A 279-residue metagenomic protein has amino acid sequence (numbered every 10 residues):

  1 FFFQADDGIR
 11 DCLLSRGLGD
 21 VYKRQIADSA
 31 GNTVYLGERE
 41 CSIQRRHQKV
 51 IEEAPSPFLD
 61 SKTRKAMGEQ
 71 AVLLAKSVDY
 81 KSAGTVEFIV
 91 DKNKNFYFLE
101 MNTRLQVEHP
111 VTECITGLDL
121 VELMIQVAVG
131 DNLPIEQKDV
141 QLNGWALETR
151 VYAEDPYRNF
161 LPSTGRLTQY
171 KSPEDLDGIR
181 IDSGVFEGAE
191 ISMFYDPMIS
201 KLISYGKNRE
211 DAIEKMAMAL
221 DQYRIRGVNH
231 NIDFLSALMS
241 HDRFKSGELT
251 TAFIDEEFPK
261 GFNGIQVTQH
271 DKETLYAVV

Functional and structural regions predicted by a protein language model:
F1-Y22: Single conserved hydrophobic/aromatic residue that forms the stacking wall/gate of nucleotide- or nucleobase-binding
D11, S56, D60, H109 (+2 more regions): Alpha-helix N-cap/helix-initiation motif
S15, D60-R64, L118, G206: Short, solvent-exposed loop/helix junctions and linker helices that flank or host conserved functional motifs
R16-E52, G68-F98, N102-E108, R158: Phosphate-binding core of ATP-grasp and ATP-grasp-like enzymes
T33-L59, T63, L161, D177-V185: Glycine-rich, flexible beta-strand/loop modules in the N-terminal catalytic cores of phosphate-handling
A71, P110-V279: Catalytic cores of soluble metabolic enzymes centered on carboxylation/carboxyl-transfer
